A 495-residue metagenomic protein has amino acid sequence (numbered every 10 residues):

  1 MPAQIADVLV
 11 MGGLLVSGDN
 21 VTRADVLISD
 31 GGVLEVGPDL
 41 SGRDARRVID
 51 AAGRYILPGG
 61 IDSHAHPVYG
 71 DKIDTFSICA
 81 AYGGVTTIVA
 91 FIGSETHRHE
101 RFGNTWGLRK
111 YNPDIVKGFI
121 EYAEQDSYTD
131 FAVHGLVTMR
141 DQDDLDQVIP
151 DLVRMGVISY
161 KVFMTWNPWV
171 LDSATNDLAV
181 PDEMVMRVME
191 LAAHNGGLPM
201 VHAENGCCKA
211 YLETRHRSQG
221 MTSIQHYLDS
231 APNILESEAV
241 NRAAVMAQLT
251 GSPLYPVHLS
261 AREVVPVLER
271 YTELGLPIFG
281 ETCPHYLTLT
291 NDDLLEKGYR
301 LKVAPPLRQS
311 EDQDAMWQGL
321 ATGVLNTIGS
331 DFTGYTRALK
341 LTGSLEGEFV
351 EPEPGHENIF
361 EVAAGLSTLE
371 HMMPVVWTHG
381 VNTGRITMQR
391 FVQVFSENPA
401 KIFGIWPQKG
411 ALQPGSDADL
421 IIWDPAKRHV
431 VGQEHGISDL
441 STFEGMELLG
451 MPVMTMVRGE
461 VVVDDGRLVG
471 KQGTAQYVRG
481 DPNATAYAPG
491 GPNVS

Functional and structural regions predicted by a protein language model:
M1-L57: Histidine-rich, glycine-flanked metal-binding segment
G13, G31, G53, H64 (+14 more regions): Divalent metal-coordination and catalytic microenvironments
R54-S77: Di-metal (Zn2+ and/or Mg2+/Mn2+) metal-binding site signature of metallo-dependent hydrolases with the MBL/beta-CASP
A65, A90, A132-G135, P253-H258: Short catalytic-loop micro-motif centered on adjacent basic/acidic residues
I78-V201: Divalent-metal coordination cores built from histidine and acidic residues
D143-I328, T333, S344-F349: Histidine/acidic residue-rich metal-binding segments in metalloenzymes
T222-G251, R300, T322, G334-K427: His/Asp/Glu-enriched, well-ordered alpha-helical/loop segment that forms or immediately abuts the divalent-metal
T342-N358, P414-V478: C-terminal cap of metal-dependent C-N hydrolases
